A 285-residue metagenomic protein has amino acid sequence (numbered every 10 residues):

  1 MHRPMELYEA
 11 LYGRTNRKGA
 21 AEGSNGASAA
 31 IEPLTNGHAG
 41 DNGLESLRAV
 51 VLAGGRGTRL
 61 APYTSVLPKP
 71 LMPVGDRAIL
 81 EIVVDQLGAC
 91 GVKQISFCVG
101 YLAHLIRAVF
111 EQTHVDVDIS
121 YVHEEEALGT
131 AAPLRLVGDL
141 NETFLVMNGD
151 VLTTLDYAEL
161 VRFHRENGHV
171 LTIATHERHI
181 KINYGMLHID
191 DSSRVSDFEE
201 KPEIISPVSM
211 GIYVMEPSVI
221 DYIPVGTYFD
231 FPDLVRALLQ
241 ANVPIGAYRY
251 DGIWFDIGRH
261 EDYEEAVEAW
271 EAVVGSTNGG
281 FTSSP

Functional and structural regions predicted by a protein language model:
H2-R14, N25, A29-V51, P73 (+8 more regions): Conserved N-terminal catalytic core of the sugar/cofactor nucleotidyltransferase
D41-L44, S65, G138-D139, R165 (+1 more regions): Short, flexible hinge/linker loops that cap or flank conserved catalytic cores
E45-Y63: A phosphate-binding catalytic loop at a beta-strand-loop-alpha-helix junction that coordinates phosphoryl groups
V92, N141, G168-H169, N242-V243: Short, high-confidence coil segments that cap the C-terminus of an alpha-helix and link into the following beta-strand
L145, L152, A158-R165, R178-K181 (+1 more regions): Catalytic-core segments of class I nucleotidyltransferases/pyrophosphorylases that form NMP-activated intermediates
N167-H176: A short, conserved acidic/glycine-rich loop-to-beta-strand motif that forms the donor nucleotide-sugar/metal
H188-R194: Short acidic-glycine loop/turn motifs at beta-strand connectors
